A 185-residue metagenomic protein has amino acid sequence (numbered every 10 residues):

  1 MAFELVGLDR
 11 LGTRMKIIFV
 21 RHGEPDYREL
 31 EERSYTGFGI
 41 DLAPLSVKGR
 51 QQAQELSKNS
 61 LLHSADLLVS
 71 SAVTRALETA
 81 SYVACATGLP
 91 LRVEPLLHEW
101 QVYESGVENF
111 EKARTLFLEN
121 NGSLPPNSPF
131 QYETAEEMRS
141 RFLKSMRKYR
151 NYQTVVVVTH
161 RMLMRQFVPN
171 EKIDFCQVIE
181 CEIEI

Functional and structural regions predicted by a protein language model:
F3-K16, N59, R92, L97-R114 (+2 more regions): Acidic, low-complexity terminal tails and accessory targeting/binding regions of phosphate-metabolizing enzymes
K16-R92, C176-I179: Active-site-proximal alpha-helix that buttresses catalytic centers in soluble enzyme cores
F19-E24, V158-M164: Histidine-centered catalytic micro-motifs
D26, A76-L77, W100, L163-R165: Short, active-site-adjacent cap segments at secondary-structure transitions
E29-L30, S34, G39-P44, C85-R141: Phosphate-handling substructures
L61-S64, Y149-Q153: Glycine-rich phosphate-binding loop signature in dinucleotide/nucleotide-binding domains
S70-T74, L96, V158-M162: Short, well-ordered beta-to-alpha junction loops that form the rim of enzyme active sites and present histidine/acidic
L143-R150, V157-M162: His/acidic metal-ligating clusters that form di-metal
